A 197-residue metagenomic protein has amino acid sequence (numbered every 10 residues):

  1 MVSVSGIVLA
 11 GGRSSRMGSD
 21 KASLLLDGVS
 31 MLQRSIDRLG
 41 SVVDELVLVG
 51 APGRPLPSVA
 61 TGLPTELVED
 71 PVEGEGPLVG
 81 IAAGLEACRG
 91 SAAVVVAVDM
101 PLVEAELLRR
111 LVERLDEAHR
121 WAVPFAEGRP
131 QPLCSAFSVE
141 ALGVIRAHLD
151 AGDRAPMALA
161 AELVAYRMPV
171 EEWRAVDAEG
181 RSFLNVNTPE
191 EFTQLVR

Functional and structural regions predicted by a protein language model:
M1-P156, A161-G180, V196: Nucleotide and nucleotide-moiety/phosphate-recognizing core
E191-L195: Histidine-centered active-site loop/cap adjacent to the catalytic His in serine esterases/O-acetyl transfer systems
